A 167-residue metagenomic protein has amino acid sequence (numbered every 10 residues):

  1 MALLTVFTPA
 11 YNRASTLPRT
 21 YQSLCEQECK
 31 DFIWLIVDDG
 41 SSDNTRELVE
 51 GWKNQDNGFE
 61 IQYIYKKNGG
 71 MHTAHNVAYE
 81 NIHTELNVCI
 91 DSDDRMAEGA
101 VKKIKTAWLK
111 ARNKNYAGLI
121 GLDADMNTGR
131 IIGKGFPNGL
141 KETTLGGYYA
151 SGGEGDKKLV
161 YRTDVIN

Functional and structural regions predicted by a protein language model:
A2-T5, I33: Cell-envelope/extracellular polymer assembly enzymes that use nucleotide-activated donors
R13-E26: Short, well-formed alpha-helical segments that are part of the catalytic scaffolds of diverse glycosyltransferases
S15-P18, D43-W52, G99: Acidic helix N-cap motif at the loop->helix transition within catalytic regions of sugar-transfer enzymes
S23, D38-E47, D91: A conserved acidic beta->alpha catalytic loop
D31-G40, Q62-K67: Short beta-strand/loop segment that forms part of the nucleotide-sugar
K66-I82: Glycine-rich, basic loop-to-helix element that forms the pyrophosphate-binding segment of sugar-nucleotide handling
N87: Short aromatic/hydrophobic "clamp" motif used to bind/position activated sugar donors
G99-I132: Conserved donor NDP-sugar-binding/catalytic core segment of glycosyltransferases
